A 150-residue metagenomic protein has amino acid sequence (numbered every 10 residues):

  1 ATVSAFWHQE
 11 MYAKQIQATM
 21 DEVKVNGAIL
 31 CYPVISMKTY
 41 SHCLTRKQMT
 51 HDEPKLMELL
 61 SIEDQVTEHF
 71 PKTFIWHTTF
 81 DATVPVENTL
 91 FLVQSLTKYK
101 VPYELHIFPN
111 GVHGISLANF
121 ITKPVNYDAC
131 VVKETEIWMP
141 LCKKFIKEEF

Functional and structural regions predicted by a protein language model:
A1-L44, E53, M57-E58: Primarily recognizes the serine-hydrolase "nucleophile elbow" in alpha/beta-hydrolase and SGNH/GDSL folds
Q15, T50-Q65, F70-P71: Active-site nucleophile elbow and catalytic-triad environment of alpha/beta-hydrolase enzymes
V34, K38-M57, H113-G114, A118-V125 (+1 more regions): Flexible, surface-exposed loop/gating regions in the mature catalytic domains of secreted/periplasmic hydrolases
H69, F74-H77, D81: Short beta-strand/loop motif that positions the catalytic acidic residue of the alpha/beta-hydrolase fold
T79-A82, N110-V112: Acidic beta-to-alpha connecting loop that harbors the catalytic carboxylate
A82-F91: Conserved alpha/beta-hydrolase "acid-adjacent" motif
Q94-F150: C-terminal catalytic histidine-bearing segment of alpha/beta-hydrolase fold enzymes
